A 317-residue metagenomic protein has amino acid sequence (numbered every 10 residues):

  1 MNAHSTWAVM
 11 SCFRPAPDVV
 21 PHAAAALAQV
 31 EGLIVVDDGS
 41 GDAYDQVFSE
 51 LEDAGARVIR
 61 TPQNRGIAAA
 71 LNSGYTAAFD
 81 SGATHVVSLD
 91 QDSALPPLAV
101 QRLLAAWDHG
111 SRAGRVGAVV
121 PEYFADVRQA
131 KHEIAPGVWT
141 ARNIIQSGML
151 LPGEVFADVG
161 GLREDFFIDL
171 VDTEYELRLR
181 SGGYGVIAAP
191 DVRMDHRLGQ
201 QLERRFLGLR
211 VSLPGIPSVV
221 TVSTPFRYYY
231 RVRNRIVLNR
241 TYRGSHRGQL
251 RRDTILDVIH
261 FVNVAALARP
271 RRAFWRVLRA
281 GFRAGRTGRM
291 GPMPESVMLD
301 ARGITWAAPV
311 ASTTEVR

Functional and structural regions predicted by a protein language model:
M10-Q29: Short, well-formed alpha-helical segments that are part of the catalytic scaffolds of diverse glycosyltransferases
A23-I59: Acidic donor-binding segment of Leloir-type glycosyltransferases
T61-A78: Glycine-rich, basic loop-to-helix element that forms the pyrophosphate-binding segment of sugar-nucleotide handling
A83-A94: Short beta-strand-to-loop acidic/aromatic patch adjacent to the donor-nucleotide binding site
P97-K131: Conserved donor NDP-sugar-binding/catalytic core segment of glycosyltransferases
S147-G160: Conserved nucleotide-sugar donor-binding and metal-coordinating catalytic region shared by glycosyltransferases
V155, D165-G199: A short, conserved alpha-helix in the catalytic core of glycosyltransferases
N234-R317: Non-catalytic, C-terminal membrane-associated alpha-helical segments of glycosyltransferases
